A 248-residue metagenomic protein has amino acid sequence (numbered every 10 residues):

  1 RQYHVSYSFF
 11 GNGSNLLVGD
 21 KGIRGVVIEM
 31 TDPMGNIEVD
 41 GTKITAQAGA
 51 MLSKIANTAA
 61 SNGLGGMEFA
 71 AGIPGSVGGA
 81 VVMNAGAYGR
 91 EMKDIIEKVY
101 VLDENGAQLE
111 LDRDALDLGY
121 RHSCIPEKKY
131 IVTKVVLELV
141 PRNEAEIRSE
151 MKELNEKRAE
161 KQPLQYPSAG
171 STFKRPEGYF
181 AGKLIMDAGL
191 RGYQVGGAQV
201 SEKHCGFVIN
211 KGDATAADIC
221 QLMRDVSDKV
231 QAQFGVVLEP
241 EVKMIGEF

Functional and structural regions predicted by a protein language model:
R1-V77: Anion-binding (especially nucleotide phosphate/pyrophosphate-binding) glycine-rich loop and adjoining beta-alpha core
Y3, F10-N12, I95, Y166-P167 (+1 more regions): Short, basic and Ser/Thr-rich N-terminal targeting/leader segments
L16, A56-A59, M67-A71, N84-E91 (+3 more regions): A generic local secondary-structure boundary/capping motif
L16, L102-K229, Q233-F248: Phosphate/pyrophosphate- and phosphate-bearing ligand-binding catalytic cores of soluble enzymes
L17-G35, V82-R113, E127-K134: Structural signature of FAD isoalloxazine-binding scaffolds in flavoprotein oxidoreductases
E38, E68, Y100, V242-K243: Residues embedded in well-ordered beta-strands within globular domains across many folds
L52, A56, A70, P74 (+4 more regions): Hydrophobic, well-ordered secondary-structure segments
